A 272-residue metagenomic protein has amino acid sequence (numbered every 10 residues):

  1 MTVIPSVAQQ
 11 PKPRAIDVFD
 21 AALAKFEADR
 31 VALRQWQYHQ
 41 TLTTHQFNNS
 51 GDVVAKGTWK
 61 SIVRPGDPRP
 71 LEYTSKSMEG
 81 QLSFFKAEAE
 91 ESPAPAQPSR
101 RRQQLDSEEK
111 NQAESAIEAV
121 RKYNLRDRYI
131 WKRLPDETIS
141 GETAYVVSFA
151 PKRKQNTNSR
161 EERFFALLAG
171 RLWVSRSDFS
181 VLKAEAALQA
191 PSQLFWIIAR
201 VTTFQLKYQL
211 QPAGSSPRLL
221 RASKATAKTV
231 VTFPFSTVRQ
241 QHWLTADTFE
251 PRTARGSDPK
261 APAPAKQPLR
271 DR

Functional and structural regions predicted by a protein language model:
I4-A8: Sec/Tat signal peptide C-region and signal peptidase I cleavage site
Q9-A169, S177-K183, A187-Q205, L210-G214 (+2 more regions): Structured extracytoplasmic
